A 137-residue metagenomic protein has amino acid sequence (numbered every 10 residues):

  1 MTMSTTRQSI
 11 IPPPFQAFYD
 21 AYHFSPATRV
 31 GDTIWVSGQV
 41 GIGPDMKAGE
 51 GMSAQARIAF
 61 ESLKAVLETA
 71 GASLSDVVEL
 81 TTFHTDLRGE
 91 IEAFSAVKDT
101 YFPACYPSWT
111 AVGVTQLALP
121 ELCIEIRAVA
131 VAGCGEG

Functional and structural regions predicted by a protein language model:
M1-E61, A65-V78, H84-G137: N-terminal presequence-like segments and the immediate start of the first folded domain
